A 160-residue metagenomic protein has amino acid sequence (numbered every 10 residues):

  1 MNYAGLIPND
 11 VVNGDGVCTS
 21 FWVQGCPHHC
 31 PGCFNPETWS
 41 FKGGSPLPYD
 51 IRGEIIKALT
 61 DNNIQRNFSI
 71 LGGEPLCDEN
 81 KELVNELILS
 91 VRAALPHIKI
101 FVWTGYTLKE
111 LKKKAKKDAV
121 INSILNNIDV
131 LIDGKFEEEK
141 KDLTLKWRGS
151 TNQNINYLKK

Functional and structural regions predicted by a protein language model:
M1-A4, V17, N35-D118: Conserved Radical SAM active-site core
N2-H29: N-terminal pre-triad scaffold of radical SAM enzymes
V12-G14, V23, I70-L71, W103 (+2 more regions): Short glycine/serine/threonine-biased micro-segments
C26, P75, F136: Hydrophobic pocket-lining residues within nucleotide cofactor-binding pockets
K113, K117-D118, N122-K160: Classical nucleotidyltransferase
